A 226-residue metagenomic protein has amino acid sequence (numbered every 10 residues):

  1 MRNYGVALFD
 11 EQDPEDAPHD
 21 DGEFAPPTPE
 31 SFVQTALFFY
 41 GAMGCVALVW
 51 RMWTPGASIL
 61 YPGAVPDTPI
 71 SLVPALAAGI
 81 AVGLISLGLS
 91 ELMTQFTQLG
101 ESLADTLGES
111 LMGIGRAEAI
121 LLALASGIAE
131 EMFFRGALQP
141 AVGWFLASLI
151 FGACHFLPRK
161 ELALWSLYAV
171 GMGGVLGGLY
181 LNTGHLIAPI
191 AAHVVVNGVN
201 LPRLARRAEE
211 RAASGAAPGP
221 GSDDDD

Functional and structural regions predicted by a protein language model:
R2-I80: Alpha-helical transmembrane segments in multi-pass membrane proteins
G5-P26, E101-L107, R211, G219-D226: Membrane-interfacial, low-structure loops and terminal tails that flank and connect transmembrane helices in multi-pass
Q12, Q34, Q95-Q98, Q139: Residue-identity detector for glutamine
F24, S31-F32, A42, Q95 (+3 more regions): Alpha-helical protein-protein interaction elements
A42-A47, A78, V82-S90, E130 (+4 more regions): Alpha-helical transmembrane segments of multipass membrane proteins
M52-S126, E210, D226: Juxtamembrane helix-loop-helix connectors linking adjacent transmembrane helices in multi-pass membrane enzymes
L99, G108-D226: Transmembrane helix-loop-helix hairpins at the membrane interface of multi-pass integral membrane proteins
